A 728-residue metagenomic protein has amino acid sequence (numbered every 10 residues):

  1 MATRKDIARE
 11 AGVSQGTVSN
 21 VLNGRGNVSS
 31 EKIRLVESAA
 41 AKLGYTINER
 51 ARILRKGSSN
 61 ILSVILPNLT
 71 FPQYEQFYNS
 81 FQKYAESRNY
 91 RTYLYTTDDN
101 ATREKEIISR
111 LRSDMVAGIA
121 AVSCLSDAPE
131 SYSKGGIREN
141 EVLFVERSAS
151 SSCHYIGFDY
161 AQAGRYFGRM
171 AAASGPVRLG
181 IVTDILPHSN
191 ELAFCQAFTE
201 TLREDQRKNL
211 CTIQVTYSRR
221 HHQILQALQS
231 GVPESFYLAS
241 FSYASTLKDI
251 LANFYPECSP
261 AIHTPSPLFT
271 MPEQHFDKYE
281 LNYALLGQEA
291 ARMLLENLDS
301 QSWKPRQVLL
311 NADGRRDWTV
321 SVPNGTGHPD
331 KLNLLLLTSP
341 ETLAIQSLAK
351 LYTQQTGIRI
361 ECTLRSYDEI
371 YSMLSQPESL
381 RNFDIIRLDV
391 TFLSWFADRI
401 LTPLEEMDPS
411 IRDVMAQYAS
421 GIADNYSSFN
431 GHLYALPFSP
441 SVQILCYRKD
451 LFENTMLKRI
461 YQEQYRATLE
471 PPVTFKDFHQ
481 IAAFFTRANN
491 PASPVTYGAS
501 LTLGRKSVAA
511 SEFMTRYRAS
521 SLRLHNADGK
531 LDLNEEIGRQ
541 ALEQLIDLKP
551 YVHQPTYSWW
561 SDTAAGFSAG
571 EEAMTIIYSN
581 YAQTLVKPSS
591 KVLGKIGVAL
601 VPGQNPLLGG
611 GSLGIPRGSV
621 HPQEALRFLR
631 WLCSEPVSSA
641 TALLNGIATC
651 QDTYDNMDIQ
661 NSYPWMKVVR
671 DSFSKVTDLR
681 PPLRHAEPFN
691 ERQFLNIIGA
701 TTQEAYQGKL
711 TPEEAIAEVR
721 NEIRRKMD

Functional and structural regions predicted by a protein language model:
M1-A2, A41-N79, R88, S113: N-terminal helix-turn-helix/winged-helix DNA-binding helices and compositionally similar short basic alpha-helical
M1-S58: N-terminal helix-turn-helix DNA-binding module of bacterial transcription factors
V122-Y166, T264-F276: Flexible loop/hinge segments that line or gate small-molecule binding clefts
S230-A239, S245-P323, P329: Flexible loop/turn connectors
V390-I444, K476, K595-A599: Hinge/lid segment of periplasmic solute-binding proteins
H479-F484, R516, S520-S558: Glycine-centered hinge/linker elements that transmit conformational signals in sensory and ligand-binding systems
Y557, Y654, K667-I723, M727: C-terminal capping/gating helix-and-loop segments adjacent to ligand/active sites or protein-protein/ligand interfaces
P588-D655, D678-E687, A700, E713 (+1 more regions): Extracytoplasmic/periplasmic substrate-recognition and gating elements
